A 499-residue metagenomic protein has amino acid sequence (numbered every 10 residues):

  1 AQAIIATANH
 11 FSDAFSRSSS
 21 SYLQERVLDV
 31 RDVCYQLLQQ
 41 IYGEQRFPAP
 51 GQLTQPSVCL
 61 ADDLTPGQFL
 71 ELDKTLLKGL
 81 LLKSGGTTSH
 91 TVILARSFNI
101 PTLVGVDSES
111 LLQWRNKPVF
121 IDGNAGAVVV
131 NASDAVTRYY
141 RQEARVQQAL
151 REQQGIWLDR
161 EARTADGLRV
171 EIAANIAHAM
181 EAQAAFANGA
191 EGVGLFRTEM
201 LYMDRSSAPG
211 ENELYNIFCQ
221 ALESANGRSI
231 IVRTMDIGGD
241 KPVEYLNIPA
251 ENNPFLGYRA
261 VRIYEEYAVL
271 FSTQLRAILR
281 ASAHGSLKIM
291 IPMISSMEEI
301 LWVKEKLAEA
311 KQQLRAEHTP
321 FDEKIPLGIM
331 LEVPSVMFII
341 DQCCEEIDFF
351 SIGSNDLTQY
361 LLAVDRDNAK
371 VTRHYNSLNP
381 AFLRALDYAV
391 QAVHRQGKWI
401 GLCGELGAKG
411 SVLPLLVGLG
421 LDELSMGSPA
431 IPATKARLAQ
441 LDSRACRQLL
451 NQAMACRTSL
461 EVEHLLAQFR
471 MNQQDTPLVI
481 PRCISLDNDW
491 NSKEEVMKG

Functional and structural regions predicted by a protein language model:
A1, R96-I100, Y202-R205: N-terminal start-of-domain structural block
A1-Y42: Conserved, well-structured core domains of diverse proteins
Y42, G51-N188: Acidic, glycine-rich flexible loop/linker segments
R151-I484, K498-G499: Conserved alpha/beta-domain cores
K493-E494: Charged/polar low-complexity intrinsically disordered segments
